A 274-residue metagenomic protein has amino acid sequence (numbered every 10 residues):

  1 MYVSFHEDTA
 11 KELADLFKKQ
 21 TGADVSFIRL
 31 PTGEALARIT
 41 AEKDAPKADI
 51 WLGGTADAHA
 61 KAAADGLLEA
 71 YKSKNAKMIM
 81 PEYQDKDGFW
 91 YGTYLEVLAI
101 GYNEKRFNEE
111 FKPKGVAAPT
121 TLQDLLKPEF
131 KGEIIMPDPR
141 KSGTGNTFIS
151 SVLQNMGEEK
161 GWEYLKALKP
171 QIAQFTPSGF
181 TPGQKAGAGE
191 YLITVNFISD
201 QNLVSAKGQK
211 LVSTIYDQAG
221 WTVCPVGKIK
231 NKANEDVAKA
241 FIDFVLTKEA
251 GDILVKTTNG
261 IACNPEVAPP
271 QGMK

Functional and structural regions predicted by a protein language model:
V3-K11, T32-E34, T40, P46-E190: Extracytoplasmic ligand-binding site segments that recognize negatively charged/polar headgroups
E12-F27: Short alpha-helix C-terminal cap/hinge motif
L13, K160, Y164, A233-V245 (+1 more regions): Short amphipathic alpha-helical coupling segments at ligand-binding clamshell hinges and other catalytic/signaling
R29-P31, I215: Residue-level recognition of beta-strand->loop/alpha-helix junctions
D57-K61, G187, Y191-K210: A ligand-binding cleft/hinge motif common to bilobed small-molecule-binding domains
E96, Y164-K169, A173-T176, G208-K232 (+1 more regions): Periplasmic-binding protein-like
G101-R106, I149, V223-V237, I253-L254: A bilobed periplasmic-binding-protein/Venus flytrap-type ligand-binding module shared by bacterial periplasmic
F130-P137, V245-A268: Periplasmic-binding protein-like
